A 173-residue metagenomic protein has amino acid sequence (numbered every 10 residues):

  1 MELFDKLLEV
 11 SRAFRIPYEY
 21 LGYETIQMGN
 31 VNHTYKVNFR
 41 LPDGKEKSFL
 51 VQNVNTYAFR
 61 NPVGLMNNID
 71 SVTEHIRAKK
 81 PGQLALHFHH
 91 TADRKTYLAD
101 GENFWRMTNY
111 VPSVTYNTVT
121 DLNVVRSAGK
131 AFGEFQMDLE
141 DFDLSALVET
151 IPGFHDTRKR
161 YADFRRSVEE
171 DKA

Functional and structural regions predicted by a protein language model:
M1-E24: Juxta-kinase regulatory segment immediately upstream of eukaryotic protein kinase catalytic domains
G22-R40, E46-F49, V54-E170: Conserved ATP-binding subdomain of kinase catalytic cores across diverse folds
A173: Common nucleic-acid-contacting/processivity interface regions adjacent to the catalytic cores of nucleic-acid enzymes
